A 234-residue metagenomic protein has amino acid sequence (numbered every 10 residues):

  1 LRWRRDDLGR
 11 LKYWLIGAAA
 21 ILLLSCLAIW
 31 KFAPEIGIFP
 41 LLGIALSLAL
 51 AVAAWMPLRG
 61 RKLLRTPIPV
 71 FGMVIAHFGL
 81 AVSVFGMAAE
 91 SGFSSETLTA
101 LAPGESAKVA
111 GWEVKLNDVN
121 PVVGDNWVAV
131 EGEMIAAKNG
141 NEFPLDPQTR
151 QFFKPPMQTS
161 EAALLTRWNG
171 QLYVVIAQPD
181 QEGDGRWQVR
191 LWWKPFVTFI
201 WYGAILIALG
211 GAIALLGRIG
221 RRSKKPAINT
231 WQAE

Functional and structural regions predicted by a protein language model:
L1-V109, V114, V197-E234: Contiguous transmembrane helix-bundle modules in multi-pass membrane proteins
L98-R190: Soluble non-transmembrane domains of integral membrane proteins
W193-P195: Short beta-strand-plus-loop segments that form exposed binding edges in beta-rich domains
